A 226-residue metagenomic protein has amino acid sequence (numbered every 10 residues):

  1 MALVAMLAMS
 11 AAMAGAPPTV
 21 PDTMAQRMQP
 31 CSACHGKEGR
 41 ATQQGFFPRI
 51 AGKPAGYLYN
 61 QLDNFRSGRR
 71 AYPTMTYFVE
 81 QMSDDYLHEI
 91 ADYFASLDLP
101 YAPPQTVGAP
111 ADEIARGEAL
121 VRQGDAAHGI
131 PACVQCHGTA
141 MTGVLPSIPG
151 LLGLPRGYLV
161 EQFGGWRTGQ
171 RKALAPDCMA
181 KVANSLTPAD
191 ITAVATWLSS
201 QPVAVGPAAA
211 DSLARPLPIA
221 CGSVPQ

Functional and structural regions predicted by a protein language model:
M1-A2: Bacterial N-terminal signal peptides that target proteins for export
M9-A12: N-terminal signal peptide c-region/cleavage motif recognized by signal peptidases
G15-M28, K37-R40, R70-L145, T168-Q226: Flexible coil segments in periplasmic/lumen-exposed cytochrome c-class electron-transfer proteins
Q43-R49, L145-G150: Short cysteine/histidine-rich zinc-coordinating motifs and their immediately flanking basic loops
Q44, P48, N60-D63, M75 (+1 more regions): Flexible linker/context regions in extracytoplasmic redox proteins
G52-A55, Q61, P149, G153-P155 (+1 more regions): Extracellular/lumenal glycan-associated surfaces
